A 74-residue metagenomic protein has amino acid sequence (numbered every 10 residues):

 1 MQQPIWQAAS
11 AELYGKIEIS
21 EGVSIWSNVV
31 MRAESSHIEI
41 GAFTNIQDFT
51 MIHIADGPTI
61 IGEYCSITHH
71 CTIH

Functional and structural regions predicted by a protein language model:
Q3, A8-A9, Y14-G15, S20-E21 (+7 more regions): Left-handed beta-helix
